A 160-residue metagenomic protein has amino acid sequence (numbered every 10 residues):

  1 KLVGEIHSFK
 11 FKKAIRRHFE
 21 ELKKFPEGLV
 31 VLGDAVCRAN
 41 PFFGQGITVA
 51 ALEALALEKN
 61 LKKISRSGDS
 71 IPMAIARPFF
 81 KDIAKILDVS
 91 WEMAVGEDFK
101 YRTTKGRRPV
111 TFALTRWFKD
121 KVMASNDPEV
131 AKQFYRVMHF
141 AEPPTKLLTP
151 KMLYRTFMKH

Functional and structural regions predicted by a protein language model:
K1-P78, D82-I86: FAD/FMN-dependent oxidoreductases across multiple families
E58-H160: C-terminal helical "tail/cap" subdomain of flavin- and related membrane-associated enzymes
